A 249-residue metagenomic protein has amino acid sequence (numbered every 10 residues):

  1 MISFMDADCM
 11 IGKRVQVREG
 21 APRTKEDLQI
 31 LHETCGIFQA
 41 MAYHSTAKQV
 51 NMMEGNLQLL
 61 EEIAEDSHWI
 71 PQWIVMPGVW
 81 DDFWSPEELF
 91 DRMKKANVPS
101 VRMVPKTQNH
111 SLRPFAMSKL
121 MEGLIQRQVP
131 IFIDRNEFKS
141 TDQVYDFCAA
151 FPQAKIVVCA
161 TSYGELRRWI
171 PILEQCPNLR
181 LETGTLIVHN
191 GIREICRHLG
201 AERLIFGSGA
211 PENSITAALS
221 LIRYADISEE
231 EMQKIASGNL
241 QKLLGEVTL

Functional and structural regions predicted by a protein language model:
M1-I11, A21-Q39, T216-L249: Mid-to-C-terminal alpha-helical segments outside catalytic/metal-binding sites
F4-C9, A40-A42, P71-V75, P99-M103 (+4 more regions): Hydrophobic faces of well-ordered beta-strands that scaffold small-molecule active sites in alpha/beta enzyme cores
M10, T46, S162, P211: Catalytic metal-binding/acid-base residues of hydrolase active sites
Q16-R23, T46-E54, P77-W84, Q108-R113 (+2 more regions): Acidic-and-aromatic substrate-binding clefts and catalytic sites of carbohydrate-active enzymes
T24-L31, G55-E62, E88-M93, A116-L120 (+4 more regions): A general structural detector for well-ordered alpha-helical segments in enzyme core domains, enriched
Q39, M53-P130: Active-site gating/metal-coordination segments in enzymes
R113-I205: Catalytic pocket-lining loop regions of alpha/beta-barrel enzymes, especially the amidohydrolase/enolase/GH5 lineages
